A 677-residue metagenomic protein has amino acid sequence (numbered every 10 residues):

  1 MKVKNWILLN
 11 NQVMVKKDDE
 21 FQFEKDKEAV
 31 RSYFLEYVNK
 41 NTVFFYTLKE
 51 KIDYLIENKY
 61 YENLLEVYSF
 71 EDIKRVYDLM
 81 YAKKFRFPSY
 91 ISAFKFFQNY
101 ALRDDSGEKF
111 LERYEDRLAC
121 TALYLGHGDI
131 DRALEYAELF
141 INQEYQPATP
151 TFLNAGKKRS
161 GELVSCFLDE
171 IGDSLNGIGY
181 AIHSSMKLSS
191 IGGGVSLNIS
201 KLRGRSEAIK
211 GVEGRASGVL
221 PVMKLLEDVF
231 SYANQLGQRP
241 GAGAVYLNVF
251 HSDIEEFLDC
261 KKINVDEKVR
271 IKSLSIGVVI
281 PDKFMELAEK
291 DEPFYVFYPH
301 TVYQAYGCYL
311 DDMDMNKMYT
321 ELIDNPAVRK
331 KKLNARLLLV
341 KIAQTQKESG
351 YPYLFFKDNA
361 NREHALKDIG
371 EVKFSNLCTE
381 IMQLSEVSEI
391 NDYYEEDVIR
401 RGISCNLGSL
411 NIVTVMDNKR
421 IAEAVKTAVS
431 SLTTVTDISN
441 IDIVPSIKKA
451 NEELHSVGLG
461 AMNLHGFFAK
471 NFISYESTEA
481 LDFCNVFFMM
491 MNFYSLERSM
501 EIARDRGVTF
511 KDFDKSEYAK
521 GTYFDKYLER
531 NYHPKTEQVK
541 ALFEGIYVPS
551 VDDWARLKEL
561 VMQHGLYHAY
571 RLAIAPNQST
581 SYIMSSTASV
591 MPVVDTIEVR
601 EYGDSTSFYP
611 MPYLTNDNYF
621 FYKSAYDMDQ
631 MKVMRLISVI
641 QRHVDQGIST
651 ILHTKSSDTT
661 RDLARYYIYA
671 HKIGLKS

Functional and structural regions predicted by a protein language model:
M1-K109: Often metal-dependent polyanion-binding catalytic scaffolds in large enzymes
E28-L35, N39, F97-Q98, E162-L163 (+3 more regions): Short, conserved phosphate-binding/catalytic loop or strand-edge motifs used in phosphoryl-/nucleotidyl-transfer
Y90-K95, M382-L384, K540-D552, E559-S677: Catalytic alpha/beta core of large soluble enzyme barrels
L102-D105, K109-F110, Y114-D116, T121-D129 (+8 more regions): Function-dense linear segments that define catalytic or interfacial modules in macromolecule-processing proteins
L139, L153-K157, I199-R205, V245-D253 (+7 more regions): A glycine-rich phosphate-binding loop feature that marks nucleotide/adenosyl-phosphate handling sites
E213-E227, F621-D627: Glycine- and Gly-Pro-enriched alpha-helical subdomains that act as flexible, kink-prone "lid/hinge" or packing modules
D259, K272-S349, K357: Polar, glycine-rich mid-to-C-terminal structural blocks that act as macromolecule-binding/assembly scaffolds
V425-K448, S474-N577: Internal maturation/activation junctions in enzymes
